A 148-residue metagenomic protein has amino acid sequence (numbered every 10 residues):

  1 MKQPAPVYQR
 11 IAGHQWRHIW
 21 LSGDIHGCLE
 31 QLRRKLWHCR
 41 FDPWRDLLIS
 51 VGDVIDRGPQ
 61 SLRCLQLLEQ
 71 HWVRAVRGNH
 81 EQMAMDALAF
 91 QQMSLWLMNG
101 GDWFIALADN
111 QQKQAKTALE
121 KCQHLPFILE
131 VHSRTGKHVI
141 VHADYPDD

Functional and structural regions predicted by a protein language model:
K2, A12, H18-S22, G27-W96: Core catalytic region of metal-dependent phosphoesterases/phosphodiesterases, especially metallo-beta-lactamase-like
P6: Carbohydrate-interacting/catalytic domains
G13-I19, V131-H138: Beta-strand-turn-beta hairpins that frame and shape the catalytic cleft of phosphate-ester-processing enzymes
S61-V131, T135-K137: Active-site neighborhood of divalent metal-dependent phosphoester bond hydrolases
K137-D148: Divalent-metal (often Zn2+) His-rich catalytic cores of metallo-beta-lactamase-fold enzymes
